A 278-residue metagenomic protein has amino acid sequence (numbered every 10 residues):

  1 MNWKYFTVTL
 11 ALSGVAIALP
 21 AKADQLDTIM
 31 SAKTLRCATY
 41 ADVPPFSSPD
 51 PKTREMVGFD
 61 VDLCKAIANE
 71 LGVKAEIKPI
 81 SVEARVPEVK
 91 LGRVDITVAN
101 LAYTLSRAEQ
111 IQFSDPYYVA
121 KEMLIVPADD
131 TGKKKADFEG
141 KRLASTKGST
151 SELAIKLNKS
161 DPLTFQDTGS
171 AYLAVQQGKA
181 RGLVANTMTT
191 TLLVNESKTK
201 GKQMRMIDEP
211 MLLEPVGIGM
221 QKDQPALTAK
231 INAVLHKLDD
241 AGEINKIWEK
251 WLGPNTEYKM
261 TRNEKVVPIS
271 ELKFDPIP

Functional and structural regions predicted by a protein language model:
I17-A23: Sec/Tat signal peptide C-region and signal peptidase I cleavage site
D24-N100, E109: Extracytoplasmic small-molecule ligand-binding "clamshell" domains of the periplasmic binding protein/Venus flytrap
A38-V43, K78-E83, G92, I96-T104 (+5 more regions): Beta->alpha turn/N-cap motifs
A41, V119-V126, N195-L235, P254-P278: Periplasmic-binding protein-like
V61, E76-P87, K147-G148, L163-Q177 (+1 more regions): Short helix-initiation/N-cap motifs at beta->coil->alpha
V61-E70, D137, K141-R142, S149 (+1 more regions): Extended ligand-binding regions for polar small-molecule ligands
A84-P87, L101-E109, L157, R181-L212 (+1 more regions): A ligand-binding cleft/hinge motif common to bilobed small-molecule-binding domains
V126-R142: Flexible hinge/capping segments at coil-to-helix
